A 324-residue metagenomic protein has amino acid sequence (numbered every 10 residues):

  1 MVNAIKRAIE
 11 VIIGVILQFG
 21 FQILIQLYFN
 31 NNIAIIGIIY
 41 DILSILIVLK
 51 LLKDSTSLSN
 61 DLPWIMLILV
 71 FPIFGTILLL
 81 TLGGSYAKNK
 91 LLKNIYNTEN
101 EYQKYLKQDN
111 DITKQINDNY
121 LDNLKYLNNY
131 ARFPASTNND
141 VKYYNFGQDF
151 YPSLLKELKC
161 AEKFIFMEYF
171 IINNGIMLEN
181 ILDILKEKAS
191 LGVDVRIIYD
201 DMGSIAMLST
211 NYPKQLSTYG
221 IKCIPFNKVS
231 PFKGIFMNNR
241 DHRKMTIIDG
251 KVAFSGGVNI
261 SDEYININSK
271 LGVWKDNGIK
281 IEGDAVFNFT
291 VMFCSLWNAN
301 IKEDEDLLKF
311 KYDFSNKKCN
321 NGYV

Functional and structural regions predicted by a protein language model:
M1-V324: N-terminal localization/anchoring segments of enzymes in phospholipid and broader phosphate metabolism
